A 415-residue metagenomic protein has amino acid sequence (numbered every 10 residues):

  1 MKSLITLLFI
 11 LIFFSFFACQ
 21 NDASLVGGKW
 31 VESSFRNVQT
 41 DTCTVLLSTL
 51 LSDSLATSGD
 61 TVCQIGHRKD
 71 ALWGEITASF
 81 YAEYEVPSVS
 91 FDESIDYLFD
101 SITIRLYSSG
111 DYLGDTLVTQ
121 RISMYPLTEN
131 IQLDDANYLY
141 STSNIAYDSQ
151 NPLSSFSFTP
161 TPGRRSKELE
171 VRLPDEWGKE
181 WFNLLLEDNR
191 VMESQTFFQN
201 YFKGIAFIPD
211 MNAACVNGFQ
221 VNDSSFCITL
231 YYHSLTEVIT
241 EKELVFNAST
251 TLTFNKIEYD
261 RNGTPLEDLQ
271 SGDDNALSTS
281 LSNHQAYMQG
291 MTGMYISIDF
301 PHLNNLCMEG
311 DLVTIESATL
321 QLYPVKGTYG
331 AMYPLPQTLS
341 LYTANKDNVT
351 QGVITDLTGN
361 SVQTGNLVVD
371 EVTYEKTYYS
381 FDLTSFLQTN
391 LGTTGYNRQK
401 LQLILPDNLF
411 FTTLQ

Functional and structural regions predicted by a protein language model:
K2-L7, F13-Q415: Secreted, disulfide-rich extracellular signaling modules
